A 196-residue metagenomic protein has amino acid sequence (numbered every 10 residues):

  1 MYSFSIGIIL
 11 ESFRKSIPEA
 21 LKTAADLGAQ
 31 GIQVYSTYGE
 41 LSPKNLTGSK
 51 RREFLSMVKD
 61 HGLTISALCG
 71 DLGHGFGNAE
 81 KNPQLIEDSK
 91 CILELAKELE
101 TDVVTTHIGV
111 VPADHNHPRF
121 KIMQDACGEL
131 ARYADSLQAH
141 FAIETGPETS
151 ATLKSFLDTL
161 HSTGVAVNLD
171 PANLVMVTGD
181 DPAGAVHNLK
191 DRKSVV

Functional and structural regions predicted by a protein language model:
M1-K15: Boundary/entry segment of secreted carbohydrate-active catalytic domains
Y2-I6, T23-A29: A short, Lys/Arg-enriched amphipathic alpha-helix followed by its capping loop at the start of a domain
I8-S12, V34-Y38, A67-L72, T106-I108 (+2 more regions): A cross-domain feature marking catalytic cores of carbohydrate-active enzymes and several ubiquitous metabolic/repair
S16-K22, M57-H61, H74-V167, M176: Active-site acidic/histidine proton-transfer and metal-coordination neighborhood in alpha/beta enzyme cores
L27, E98-L99, D191: Structural motif
Q30, T64, D102: Short acidic/polar active-site loop segments enriched in Thr and Asp
Q33-K59, I108-H115: Glycine-rich, proline-tolerant flexible connector loops at the mouths of alpha/beta enzymes
V195: Conserved small/polar residues in nucleotide/adenosyl-binding loops
